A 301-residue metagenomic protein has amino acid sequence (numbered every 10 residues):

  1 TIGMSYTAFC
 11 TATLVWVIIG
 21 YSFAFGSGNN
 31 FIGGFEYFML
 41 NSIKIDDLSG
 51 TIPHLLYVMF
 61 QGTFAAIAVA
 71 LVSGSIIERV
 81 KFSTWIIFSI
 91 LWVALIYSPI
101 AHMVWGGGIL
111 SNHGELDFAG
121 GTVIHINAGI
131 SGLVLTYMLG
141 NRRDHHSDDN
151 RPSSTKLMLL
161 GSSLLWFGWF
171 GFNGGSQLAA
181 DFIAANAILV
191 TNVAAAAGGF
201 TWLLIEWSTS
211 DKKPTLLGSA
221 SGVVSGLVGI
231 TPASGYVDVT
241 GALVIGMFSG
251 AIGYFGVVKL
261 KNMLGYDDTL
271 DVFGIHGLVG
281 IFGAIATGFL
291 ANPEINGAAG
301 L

Functional and structural regions predicted by a protein language model:
T1-L301: Glycine- and aromatic-enriched membrane alpha-helices
